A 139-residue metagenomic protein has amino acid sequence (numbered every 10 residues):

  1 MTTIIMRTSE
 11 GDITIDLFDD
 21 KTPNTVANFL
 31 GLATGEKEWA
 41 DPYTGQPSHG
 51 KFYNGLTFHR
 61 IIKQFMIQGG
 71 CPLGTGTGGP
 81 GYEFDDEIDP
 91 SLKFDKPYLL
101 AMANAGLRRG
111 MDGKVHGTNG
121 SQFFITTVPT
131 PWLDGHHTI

Functional and structural regions predicted by a protein language model:
M1-I139: Cyclophilin-like peptidyl-prolyl cis-trans isomerases
